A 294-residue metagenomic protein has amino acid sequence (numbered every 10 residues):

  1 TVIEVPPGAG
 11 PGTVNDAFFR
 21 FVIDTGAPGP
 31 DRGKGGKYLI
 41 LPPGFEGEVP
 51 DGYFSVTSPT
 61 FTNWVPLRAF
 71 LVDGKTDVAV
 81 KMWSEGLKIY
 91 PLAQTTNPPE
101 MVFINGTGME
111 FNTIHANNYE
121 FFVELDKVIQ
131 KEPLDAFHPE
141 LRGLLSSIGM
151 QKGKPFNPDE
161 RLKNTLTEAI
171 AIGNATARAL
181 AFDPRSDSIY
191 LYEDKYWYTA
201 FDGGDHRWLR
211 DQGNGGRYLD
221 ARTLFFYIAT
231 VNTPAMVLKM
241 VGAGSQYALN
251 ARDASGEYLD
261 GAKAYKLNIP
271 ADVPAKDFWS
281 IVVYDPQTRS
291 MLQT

Functional and structural regions predicted by a protein language model:
T1-T294: A compositional/structural signature for long, glycine/proline-rich flexible linkers and loops on extracytoplasmic
